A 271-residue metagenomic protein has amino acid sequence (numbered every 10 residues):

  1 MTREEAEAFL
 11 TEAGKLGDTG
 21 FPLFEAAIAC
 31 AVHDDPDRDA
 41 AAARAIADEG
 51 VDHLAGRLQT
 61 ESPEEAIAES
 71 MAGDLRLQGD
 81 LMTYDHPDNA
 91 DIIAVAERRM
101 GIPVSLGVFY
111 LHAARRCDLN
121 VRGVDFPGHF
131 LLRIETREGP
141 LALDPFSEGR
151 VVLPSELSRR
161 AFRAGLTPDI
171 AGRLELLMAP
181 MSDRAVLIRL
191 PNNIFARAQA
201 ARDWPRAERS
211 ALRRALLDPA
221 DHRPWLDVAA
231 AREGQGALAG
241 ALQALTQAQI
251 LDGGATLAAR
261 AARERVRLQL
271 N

Functional and structural regions predicted by a protein language model:
M1-N271: A structural boundary/capping signal
